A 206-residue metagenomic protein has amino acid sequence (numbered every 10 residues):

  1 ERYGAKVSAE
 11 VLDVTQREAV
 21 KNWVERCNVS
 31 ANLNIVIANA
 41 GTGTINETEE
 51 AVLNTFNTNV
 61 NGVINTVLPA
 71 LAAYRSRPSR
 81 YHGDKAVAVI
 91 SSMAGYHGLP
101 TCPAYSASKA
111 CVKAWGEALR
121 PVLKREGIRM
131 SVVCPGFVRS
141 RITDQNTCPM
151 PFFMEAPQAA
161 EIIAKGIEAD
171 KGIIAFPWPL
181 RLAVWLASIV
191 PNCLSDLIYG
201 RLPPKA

Functional and structural regions predicted by a protein language model:
V11-N22, E49: The beta1-alpha1 cofactor-binding region of Rossmann-like NAD(H)/NADP(H)-dependent oxidoreductases
N39-T44: Conserved NAD(P)H cofactor-binding loop of Rossmann-fold oxidoreductase domains
N46-N57: Short alpha-helical oligomerization interface
V67, S108: Active-site helix of classical SDR
S92: Residue(s) in the substrate-gating loop at a strand-loop-helix junction that position the organic substrate next
L99-P103: Active-site loop immediately N-terminal to the catalytic Tyr-X3-Lys motif of short-chain dehydrogenase/reductase
V132, C148-W185: C-terminal helical subdomain
